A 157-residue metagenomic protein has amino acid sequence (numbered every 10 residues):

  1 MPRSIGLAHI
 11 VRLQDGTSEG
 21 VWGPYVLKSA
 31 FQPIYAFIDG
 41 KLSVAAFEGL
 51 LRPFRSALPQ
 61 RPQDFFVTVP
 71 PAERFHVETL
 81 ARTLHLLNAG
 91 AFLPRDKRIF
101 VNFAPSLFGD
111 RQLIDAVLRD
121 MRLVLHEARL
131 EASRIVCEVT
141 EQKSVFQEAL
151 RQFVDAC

Functional and structural regions predicted by a protein language model:
M1-I10, G20-L27, R74-T79, R111-D115 (+1 more regions): Short linear motifs at secondary-structure transitions and domain/linker junctions
P2-F66: Active-site core of bacterial EAL-family cyclic-dinucleotide phosphodiesterase domains
W22, V69, L93-R95: Flexible, charged surface loops at secondary-structure boundaries
Y25, S43-F47, K97, S133 (+1 more regions): Residues at beta-strand starts and edge strands
D64-R74: Short histidine-centered catalytic/ligand-binding loop motif
E78-A149: Catalytic core of bacterial c-di-GMP phosphodiesterases, primarily the EAL and HD-GYP domains, capturing alpha-helical
R151-C157: Surface-exposed amphipathic alpha-helices with a cationic face
